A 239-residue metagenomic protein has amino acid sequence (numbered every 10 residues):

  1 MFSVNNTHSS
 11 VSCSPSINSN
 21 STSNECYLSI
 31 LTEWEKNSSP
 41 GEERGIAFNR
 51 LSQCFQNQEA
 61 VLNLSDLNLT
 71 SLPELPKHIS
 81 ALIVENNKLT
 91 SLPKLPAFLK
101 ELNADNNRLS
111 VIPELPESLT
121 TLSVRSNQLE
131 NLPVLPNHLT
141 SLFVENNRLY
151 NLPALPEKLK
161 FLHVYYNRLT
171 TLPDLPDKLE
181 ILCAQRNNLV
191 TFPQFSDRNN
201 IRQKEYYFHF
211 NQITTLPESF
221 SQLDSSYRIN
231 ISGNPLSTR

Functional and structural regions predicted by a protein language model:
M1-T22: Non-Sec secretion/translocation targeting segments of pathogen effectors
L28-T90, F98-L99: LRR N-terminal entry segment and analogous cap-like coil->beta motifs
E59, I79, L89, L99 (+12 more regions): Conserved hydrophobic position(s) of the canonical leucine-rich repeat
A60-L64, L82-V84, L102-A104, L122-V124 (+5 more regions): Conserved hydrophobic beta-strand positions in leucine-rich repeat
L72-L75, L92-L95, I112-L115, L132-L135 (+5 more regions): Canonical leucine-rich repeat
P96-S110, P116, T121-N127, P136 (+1 more regions): A generic tandem-repeat structural signature
Y166, E180-V190, D197-R239: Leucine-rich repeat domain C-terminal region
